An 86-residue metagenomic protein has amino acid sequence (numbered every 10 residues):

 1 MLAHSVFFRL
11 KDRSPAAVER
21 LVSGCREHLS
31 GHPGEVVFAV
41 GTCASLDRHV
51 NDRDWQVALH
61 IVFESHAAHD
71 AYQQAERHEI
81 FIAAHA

Functional and structural regions predicted by a protein language model:
M1-H60, E64-Q74: Short S/T/G/P-rich N-terminal loop/turn motif that feeds into the first structured element of a domain
R53, H85-A86: A general structural signal for short secondary-structure boundary/capping elements
I61, I80-I82: Weak global preference for isoleucine
Q73, I82-H85: Short, flexible helix/strand-to-coil boundary loops that buttress conserved ligand/catalytic motifs in alpha/beta
E76-H78: N-terminal soluble domains immediately following signal/targeting peptides that reside in extracytoplasmic
